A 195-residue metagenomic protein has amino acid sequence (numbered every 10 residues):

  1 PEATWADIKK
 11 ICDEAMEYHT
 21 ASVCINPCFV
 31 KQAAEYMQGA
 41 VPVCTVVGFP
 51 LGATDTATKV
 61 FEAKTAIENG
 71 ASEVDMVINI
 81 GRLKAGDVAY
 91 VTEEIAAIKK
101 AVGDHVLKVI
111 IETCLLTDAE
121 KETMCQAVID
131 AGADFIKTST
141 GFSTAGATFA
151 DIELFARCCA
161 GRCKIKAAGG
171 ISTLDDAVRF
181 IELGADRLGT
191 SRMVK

Functional and structural regions predicted by a protein language model:
P1, T20-P27, G52, A63 (+4 more regions): Catalytic beta/alpha-barrel core
P1-E68, E122-T123, A127: Conserved N-terminal beta1-alpha1 strand-loop-helix module at the mouth
E2-A6, K10, C24-C28, T58-F61 (+6 more regions): Conserved active-site and cofactor/substrate-binding residues in soluble primary-metabolism enzymes
H19, A40, G70, G103-D104 (+2 more regions): Glycine-centered short loops/turns at secondary-structure junctions
P27, K31-L51, G86-K108, T113 (+2 more regions): Alpha-helix-loop-beta-strand connector modules within alpha/beta enzyme cores
A34, T54-T65, L116-A127, A150-G161 (+2 more regions): Catalytic cores of alpha/beta
T45-P50, E68-L83, D130-G146, A167-K195: Glycine-rich phosphate-binding active-site loops on the catalytic face of alpha/beta enzymes
V60-M76, V91-I95, A101: Helix-adjacent hinge/juxtasegments
